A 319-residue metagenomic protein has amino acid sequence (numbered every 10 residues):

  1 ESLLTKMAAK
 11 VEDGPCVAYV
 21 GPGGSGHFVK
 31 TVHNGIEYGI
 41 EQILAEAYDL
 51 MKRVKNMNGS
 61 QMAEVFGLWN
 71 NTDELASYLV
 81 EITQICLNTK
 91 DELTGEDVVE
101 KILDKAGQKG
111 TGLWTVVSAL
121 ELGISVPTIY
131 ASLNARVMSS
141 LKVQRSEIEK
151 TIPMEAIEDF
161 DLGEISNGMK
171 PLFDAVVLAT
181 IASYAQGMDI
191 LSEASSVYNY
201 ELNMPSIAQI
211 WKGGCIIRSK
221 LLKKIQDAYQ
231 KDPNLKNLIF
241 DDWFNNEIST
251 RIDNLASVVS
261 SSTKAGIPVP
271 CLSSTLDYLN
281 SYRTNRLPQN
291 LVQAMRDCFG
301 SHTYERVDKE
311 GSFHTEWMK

Functional and structural regions predicted by a protein language model:
E1-A8: Rossmann-fold NAD(P)-binding glycine/threonine-rich loop
A8, R53-N56, R306-S312: Low-complexity, flexible helical/coil segments
K10-G14, P22-G26, K30, N34 (+2 more regions): C-terminal substrate-binding/catalytic lobe of Rossmann-fold NAD(P)-dependent dehydrogenases
S249, N254-K319: C-terminal amphipathic alpha-helical interaction region
